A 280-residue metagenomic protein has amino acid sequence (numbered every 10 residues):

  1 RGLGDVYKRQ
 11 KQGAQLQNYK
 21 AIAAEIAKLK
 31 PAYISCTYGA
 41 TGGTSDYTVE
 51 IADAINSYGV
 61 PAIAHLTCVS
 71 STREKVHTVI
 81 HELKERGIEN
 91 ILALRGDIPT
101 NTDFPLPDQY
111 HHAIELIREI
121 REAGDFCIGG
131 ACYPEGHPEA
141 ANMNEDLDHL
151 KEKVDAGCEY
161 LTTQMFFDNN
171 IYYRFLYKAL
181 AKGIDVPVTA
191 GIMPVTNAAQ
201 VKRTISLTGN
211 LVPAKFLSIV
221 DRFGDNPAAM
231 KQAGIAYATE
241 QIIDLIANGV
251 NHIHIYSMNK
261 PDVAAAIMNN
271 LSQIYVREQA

Functional and structural regions predicted by a protein language model:
R1, K30-Y33, Y58-A62, G87-E89 (+4 more regions): Short, well-ordered coil/turn segments that N-cap beta-strands
G2-Y7: Short, small-residue-biased leader/transition segments that mark boundaries at the very start of proteins
K8-K11, T37-T41, H65-S71, G96-D97 (+5 more regions): Active-site beta-loop-alpha junctions enriched in small/polar residues
G13-E25, T48, E74-I80, N142-E152 (+1 more regions): Short, acidic/polar
Q15-L16, G42-D53, T72-T78, I98-E119 (+4 more regions): Active-site-adjacent beta->alpha loops and helix N-cap segments on the catalytic face of soluble alpha/beta enzymes
I22-T37: Catalytic domains of carbohydrate-active enzymes, especially glycoside hydrolases
I34, L83, K153, G157 (+2 more regions): Conserved, mostly hydrophobic/aromatic
P107-Y133, Y177, G183-I235, E240 (+1 more regions): Active-site pocket-lining/capping segments in soluble small-molecule metabolic enzymes
